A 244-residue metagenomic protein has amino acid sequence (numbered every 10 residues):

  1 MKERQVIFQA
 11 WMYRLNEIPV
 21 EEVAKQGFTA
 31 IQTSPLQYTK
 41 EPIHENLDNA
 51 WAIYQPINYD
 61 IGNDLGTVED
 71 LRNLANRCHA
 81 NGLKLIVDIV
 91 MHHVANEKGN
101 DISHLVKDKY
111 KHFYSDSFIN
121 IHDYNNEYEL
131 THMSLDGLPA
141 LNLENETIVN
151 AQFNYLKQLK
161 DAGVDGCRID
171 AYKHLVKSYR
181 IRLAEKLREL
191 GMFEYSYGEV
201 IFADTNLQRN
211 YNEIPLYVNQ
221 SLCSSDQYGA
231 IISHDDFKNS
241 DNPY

Functional and structural regions predicted by a protein language model:
M1-V6, I18-A24, F28, S34-Y54 (+2 more regions): Active-site-proximal helices and loops of the catalytic beta/alpha 8
E3, Q37-N76, V106-N142: Aromatic- and acidic-residue-enriched carbohydrate-binding clefts of CAZyme catalytic domains
A10, I61, A171: Short glycine-centered, acidic/aromatic-flanked micro-motifs in structured strand/loop junctions that mark active-site
W11-Y13, I201: Structural motif
P35, E69-N73, K84-V106: Active-site-adjacent structural elements in enzyme catalytic domains
A95-N150, Y217-V218, S225-Y244: Glycan-binding loop/region signatures in secreted carbohydrate-active enzymes
